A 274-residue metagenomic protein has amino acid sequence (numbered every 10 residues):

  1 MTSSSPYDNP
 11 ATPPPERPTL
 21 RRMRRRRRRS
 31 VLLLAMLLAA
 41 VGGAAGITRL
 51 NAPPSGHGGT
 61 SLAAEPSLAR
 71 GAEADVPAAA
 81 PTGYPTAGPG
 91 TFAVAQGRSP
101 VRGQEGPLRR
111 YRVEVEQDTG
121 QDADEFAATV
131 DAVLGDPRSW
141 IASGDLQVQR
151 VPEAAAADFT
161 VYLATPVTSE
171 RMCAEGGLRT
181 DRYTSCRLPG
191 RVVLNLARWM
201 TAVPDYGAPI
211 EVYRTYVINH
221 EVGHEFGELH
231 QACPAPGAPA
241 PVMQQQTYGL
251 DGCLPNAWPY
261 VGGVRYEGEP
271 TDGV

Functional and structural regions predicted by a protein language model:
T2-T60, A64-S67, G83, R182-T184 (+3 more regions): Metalloprotease/metallohydrolase-associated module, dominated by Zn2+-dependent proteases
G46-L108: N-terminal low-complexity, Pro/Thr-rich disordered segments that flank secretion/membrane-targeting signals
N51-P54, G120-D124: Charge-rich, low-hydrophobicity low-complexity segments
E105-G120: Acidic/histidine-rich, surface-exposed loop or edge segments in extracytoplasmic proteins
Q117-G120, P166-E170, R198-T201, H224 (+2 more regions): Solvent-exposed loop/turn segments at secondary-structure junctions within structured extracellular/periplasmic domains
D124, A128-Y213: Metzincin-family zinc-dependent endopeptidase catalytic domain
A132-I141, E225, L229, Q246-G249: Structured segments of extracytoplasmic/periplasmic soluble domains in secreted or envelope-associated proteins
E211-L229: Active-site recognition of the HExxH zinc-binding catalytic motif
